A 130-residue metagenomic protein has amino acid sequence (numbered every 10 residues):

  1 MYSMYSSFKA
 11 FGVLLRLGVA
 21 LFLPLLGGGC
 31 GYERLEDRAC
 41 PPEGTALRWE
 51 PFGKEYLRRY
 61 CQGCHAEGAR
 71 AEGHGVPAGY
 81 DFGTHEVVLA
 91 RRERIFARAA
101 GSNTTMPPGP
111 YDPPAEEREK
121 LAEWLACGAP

Functional and structural regions predicted by a protein language model:
M1-G28: Sec-dependent bacterial lipoprotein signal peptides
G28-P130: Aromatic- and Gly/Pro-enriched helix-to-coil junctions and flexible linker segments
